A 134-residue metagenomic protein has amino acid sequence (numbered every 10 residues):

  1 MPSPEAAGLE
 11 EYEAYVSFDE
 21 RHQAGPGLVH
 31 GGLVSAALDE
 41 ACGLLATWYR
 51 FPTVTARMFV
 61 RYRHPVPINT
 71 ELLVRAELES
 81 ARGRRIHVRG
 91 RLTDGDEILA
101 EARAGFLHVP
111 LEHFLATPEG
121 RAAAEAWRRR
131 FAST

Functional and structural regions predicted by a protein language model:
M1-D19, A122-T134: Non-catalytic linker/capping segments at the edges of enzyme domains
S3-A6, E77-A81: Short beta-strand micro-motifs enriched in acidic
E13-A37: A conserved, well-ordered hydrophobic junction motif at loop->secondary-structure transitions
A14, M58-Y62, A76, G90 (+1 more regions): A structural signal for short, well-ordered beta-strand segments
L38, C42, V74-A76, R85 (+1 more regions): Residue-level detection of beta-strand scaffold positions
E40-L73: Hydrophobic beta-strand-centered segment that forms part of the acyl-chain substrate-binding groove
P67-I68, E79-T134: HotDog/MaoC-like acyl-thioester-processing domains
